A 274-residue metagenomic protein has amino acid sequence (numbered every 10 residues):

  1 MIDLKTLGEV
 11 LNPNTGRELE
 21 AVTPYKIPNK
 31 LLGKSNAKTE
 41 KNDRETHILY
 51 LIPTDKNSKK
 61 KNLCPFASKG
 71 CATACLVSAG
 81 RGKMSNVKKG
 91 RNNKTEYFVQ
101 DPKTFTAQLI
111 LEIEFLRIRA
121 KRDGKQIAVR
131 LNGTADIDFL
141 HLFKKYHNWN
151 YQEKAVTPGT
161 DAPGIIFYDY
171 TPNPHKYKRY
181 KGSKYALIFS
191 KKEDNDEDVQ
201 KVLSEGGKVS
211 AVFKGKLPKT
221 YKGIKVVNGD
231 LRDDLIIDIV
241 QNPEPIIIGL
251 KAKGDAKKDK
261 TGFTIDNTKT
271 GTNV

Functional and structural regions predicted by a protein language model:
M1-V274: Class I S-adenosyl-L-methionine
